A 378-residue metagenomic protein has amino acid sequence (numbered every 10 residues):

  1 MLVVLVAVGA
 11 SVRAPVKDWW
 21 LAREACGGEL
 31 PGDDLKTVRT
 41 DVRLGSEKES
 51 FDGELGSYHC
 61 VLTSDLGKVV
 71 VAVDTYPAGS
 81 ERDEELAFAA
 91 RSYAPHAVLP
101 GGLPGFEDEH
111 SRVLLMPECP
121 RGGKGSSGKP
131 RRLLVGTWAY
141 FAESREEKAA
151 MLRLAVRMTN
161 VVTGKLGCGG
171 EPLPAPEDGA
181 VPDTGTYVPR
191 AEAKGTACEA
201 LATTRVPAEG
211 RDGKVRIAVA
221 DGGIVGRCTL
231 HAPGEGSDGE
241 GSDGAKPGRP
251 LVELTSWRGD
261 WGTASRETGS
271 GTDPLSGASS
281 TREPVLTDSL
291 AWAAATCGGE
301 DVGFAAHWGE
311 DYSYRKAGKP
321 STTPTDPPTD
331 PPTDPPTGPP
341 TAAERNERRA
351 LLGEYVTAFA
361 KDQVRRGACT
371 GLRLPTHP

Functional and structural regions predicted by a protein language model:
M1, G169, D238-G241: Compositionally biased, intrinsically disordered low-complexity regions
M1-S11: Secretory targeting and sorting signals
G9-Y93, G170-P233, E253, A360 (+1 more regions): Extracytoplasmic low-complexity, Pro/Thr/Ser/Ala/Gly-rich segments that lie immediately after a secretion/anchoring
F51-E54, D65, G123-S126, S237-S242 (+2 more regions): Intrinsically disordered, low-complexity segments enriched in small/polar residues
D52-R145: Ordered, small/hydrophobic-rich secondary-structure cores
G56-L86, V135, A232-L275, V302-Y312: A short acidic-to-branched-hydrophobic micro-motif
G102-C168, D273-P378: A short, solvent-exposed beta-edge/loop patch
E192-A193, A197-T204, A208-R211, D221 (+7 more regions): Disulfide-stabilized, glycosylated exoplasmic
